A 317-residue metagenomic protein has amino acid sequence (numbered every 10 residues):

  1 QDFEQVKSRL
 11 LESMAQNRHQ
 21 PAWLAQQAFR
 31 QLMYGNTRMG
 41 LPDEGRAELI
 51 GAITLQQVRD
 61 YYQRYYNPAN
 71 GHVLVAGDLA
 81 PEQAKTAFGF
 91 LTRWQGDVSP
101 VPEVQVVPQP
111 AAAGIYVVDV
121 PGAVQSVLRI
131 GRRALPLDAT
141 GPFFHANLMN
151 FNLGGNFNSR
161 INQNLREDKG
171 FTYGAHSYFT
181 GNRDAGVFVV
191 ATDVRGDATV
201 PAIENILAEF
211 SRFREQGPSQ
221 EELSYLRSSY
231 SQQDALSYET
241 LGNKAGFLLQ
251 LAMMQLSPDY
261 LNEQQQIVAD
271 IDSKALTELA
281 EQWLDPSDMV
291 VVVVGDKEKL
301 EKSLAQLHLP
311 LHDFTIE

Functional and structural regions predicted by a protein language model:
Q1, P81-E82, D97, P136-A139 (+3 more regions): Short beta-strands and strand-coil junctions in structured, solvent-facing domains, enriched
D2, P100-Q105, Q216-S224: Flexible, glycine/charged-enriched surface loops at secondary-structure junctions
K7-E12, A22-E48, N70-A76, Q125-L137 (+3 more regions): M16 family metallopeptidases and their MPP-like homologs
Q27, L55-L91, D288-V290: Non-catalytic, conformational "gating/processing" segments within enzyme and secreted inhibitor domains
G35-N36, D43, H72-P136, Y238 (+1 more regions): An aromatic/glycine/proline-enriched structural segment found at the starts of mature extracellular/organellar domains
I50-T54, V58, D270: Alpha-helical scaffold elements lining the catalytic groove of polysaccharide deacetylases
R59-Q63, I115-V118, G174-T180: Short beta-strand/turn micro-motifs at beta-sheet edges
I130, T140-L153, I161-Q163: Active/ligand-binding-proximal structured segments within catalytic/core domains that scaffold catalytic residues
